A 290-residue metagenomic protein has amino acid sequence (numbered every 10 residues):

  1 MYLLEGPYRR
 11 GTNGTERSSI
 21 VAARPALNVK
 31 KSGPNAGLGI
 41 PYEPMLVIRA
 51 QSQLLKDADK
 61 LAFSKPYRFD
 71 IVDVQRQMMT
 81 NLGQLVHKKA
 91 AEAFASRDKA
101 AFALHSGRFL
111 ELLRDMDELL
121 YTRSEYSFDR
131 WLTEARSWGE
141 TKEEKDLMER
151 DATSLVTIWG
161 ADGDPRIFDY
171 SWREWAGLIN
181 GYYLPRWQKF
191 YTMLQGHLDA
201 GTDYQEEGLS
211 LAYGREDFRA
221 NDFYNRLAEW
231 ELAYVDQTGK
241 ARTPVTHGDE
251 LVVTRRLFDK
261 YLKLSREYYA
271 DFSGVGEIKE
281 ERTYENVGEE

Functional and structural regions predicted by a protein language model:
M1-E290: Substrate-binding groove of N-acetylhexosamine-processing glycoside hydrolases
